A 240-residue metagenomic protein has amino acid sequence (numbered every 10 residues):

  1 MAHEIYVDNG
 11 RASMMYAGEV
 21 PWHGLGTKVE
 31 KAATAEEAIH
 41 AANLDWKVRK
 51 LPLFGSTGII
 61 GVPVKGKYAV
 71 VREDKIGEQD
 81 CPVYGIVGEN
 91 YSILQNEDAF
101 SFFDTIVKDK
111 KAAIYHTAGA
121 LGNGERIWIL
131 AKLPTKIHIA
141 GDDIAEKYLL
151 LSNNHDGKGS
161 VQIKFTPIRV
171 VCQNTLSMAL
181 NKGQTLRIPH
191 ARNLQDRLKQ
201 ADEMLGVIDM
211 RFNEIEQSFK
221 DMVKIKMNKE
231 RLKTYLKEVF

Functional and structural regions predicted by a protein language model:
M1-F102, K111: Feature for intrinsically disordered/low-complexity regulatory segments and propeptides
E97, S101-F240: Intrinsic disorder/low-complexity polar-acidic segments
